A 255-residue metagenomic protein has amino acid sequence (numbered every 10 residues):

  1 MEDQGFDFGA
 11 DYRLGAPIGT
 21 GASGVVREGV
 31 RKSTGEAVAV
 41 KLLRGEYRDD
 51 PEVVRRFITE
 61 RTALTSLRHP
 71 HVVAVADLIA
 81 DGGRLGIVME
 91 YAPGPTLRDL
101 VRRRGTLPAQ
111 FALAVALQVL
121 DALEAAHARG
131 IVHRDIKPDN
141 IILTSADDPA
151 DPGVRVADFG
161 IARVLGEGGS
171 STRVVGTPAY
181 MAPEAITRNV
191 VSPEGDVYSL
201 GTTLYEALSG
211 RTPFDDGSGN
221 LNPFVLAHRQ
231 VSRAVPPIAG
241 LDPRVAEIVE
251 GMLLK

Functional and structural regions predicted by a protein language model:
G15-G21, V26: Protein kinase glycine-rich loop
R44-S66: AlphaC helix of the eukaryotic protein kinase fold
L78: Activation-segment/catalytic-loop signature of the eukaryotic protein kinase fold
G82-T96, L100: Conserved short submotifs of the Hanks-type protein kinase catalytic core that shape the nucleotide-binding pocket
V115-A116: Activation segment signature within eukaryotic-like protein kinase domains
V119-I131: Protein kinase catalytic-loop region centered on the HRD/HxD motif
D196: Conserved catalytic-loop aspartate of Hanks-type protein kinases
